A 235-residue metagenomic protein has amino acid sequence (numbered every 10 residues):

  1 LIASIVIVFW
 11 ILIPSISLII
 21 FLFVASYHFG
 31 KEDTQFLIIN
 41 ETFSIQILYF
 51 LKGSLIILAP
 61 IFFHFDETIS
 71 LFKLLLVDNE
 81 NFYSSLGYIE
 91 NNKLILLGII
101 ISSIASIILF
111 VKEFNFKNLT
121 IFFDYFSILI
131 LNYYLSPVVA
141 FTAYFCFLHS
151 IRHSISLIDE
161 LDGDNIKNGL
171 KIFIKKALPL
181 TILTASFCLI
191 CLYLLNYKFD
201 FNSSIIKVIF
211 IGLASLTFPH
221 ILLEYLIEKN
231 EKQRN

Functional and structural regions predicted by a protein language model:
A3-V8, I107, F126-I130, L189: Alpha-helical transmembrane segments of multipass membrane proteins
S4-F63, K73-S84: Membrane-interface helix-loop-helix junctions at boundaries between adjacent transmembrane segments
F23-Y27, E32, L48-T68, N91-L109 (+4 more regions): Alpha-helical transmembrane segments of multi-pass integral membrane proteins
Y27-N40, I104-F116, L157, I221-K229: C-terminal ends of transmembrane helices
Q35-Y49, E160-I172, Y225-Q233: A cytosolic-side transmembrane-helix exit/cap motif
E80-L94, F210: Short aromatic-rich membrane-water interface segments that cap or initiate transmembrane helices in multi-pass membrane
Y144-D162: Predominantly late transmembrane helices and immediately cytosolic-facing juxtamembrane segments
I190-I211: Extracellular/periplasmic helix-loop-helix junctions in multi-pass membrane proteins
